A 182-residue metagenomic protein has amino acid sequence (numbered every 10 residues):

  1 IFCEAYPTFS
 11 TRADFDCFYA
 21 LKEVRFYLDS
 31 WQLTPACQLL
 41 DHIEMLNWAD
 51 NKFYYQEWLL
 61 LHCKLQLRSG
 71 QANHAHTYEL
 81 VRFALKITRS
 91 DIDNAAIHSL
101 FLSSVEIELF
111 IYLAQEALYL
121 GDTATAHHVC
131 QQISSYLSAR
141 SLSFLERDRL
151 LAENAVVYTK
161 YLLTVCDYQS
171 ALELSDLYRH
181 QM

Functional and structural regions predicted by a protein language model:
I1-D14: Basic, Lys/Arg-rich alpha-helical nucleic-acid-recognition elements, primarily the DNA-binding modules of transcription
F2-A5, C37-A49: Internal amphipathic alpha-helical repeat/solenoid segments
F9-S10, M45-Y55, K86-S103, Y136-D148 (+1 more regions): Flexible helix-coil transition and linker loops at the boundaries of alpha-helical arrays
Y19-W31, L59-A72, V105-D122, L150-C166: Tandem amphipathic alpha-helical repeat scaffolds
Y27-I43, S69-N94, L120-A139, T164-R179: Helix-turn-helix repeat elements of alpha-solenoid scaffolds
C130, S143, V156, H180-Q181: Short intrinsically disordered, low-complexity segments
F144-R149, Q169-E173: Short acidic alpha-helical/loop segments enriched in Asp/Glu that coordinate divalent cations
